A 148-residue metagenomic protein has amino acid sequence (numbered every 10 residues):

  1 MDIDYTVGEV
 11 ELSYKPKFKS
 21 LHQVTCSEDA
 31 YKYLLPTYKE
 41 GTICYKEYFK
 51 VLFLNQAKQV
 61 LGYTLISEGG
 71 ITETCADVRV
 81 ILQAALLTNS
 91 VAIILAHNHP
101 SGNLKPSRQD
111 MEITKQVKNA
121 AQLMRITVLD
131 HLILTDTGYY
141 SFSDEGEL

Functional and structural regions predicted by a protein language model:
M1-P16, K32, N55, T72-L148: Active-site-proximal loop/helix of nucleotide/amide-processing enzymes and allied scaffolds
F18-V80, A84: Glycine-rich, small/polar surface segments that engage phosphate groups of diverse ligands
